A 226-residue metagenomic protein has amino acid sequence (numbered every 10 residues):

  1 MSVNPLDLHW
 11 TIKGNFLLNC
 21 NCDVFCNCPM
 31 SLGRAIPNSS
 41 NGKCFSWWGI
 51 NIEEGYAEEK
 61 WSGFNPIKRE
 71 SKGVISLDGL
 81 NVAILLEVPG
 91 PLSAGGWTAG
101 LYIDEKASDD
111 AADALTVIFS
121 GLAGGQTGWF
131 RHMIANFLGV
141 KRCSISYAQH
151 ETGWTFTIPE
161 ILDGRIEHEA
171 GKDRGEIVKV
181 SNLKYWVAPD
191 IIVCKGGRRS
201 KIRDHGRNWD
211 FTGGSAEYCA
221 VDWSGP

Functional and structural regions predicted by a protein language model:
V3-A57: N-terminal ordered "arm"
L8, F45-S46, E59, T127 (+4 more regions): Short, low-complexity intrinsically disordered segments
I12, G49-I50, G63, A99 (+5 more regions): Intrinsic disorder/low-complexity segments enriched in polar/charged and small flexible residues
P29, W61-P66, R142-Y147: Noncatalytic linker/hinge segments flanking ATPase motor cores
M30-L32, K60, A111, I166: Short acidic, gly/pro-rich beta-turn/loop elements at beta-sheet edges and active-site/ligand-binding grooves
G42-F130: Aromatic- and glycine-enriched beta-alpha-beta binding-site module
P91-I177, S181: Charged linear interaction tracts used for macromolecular binding and regulation
R142-P226: Interaction-surface and assembly-scaffold signal
